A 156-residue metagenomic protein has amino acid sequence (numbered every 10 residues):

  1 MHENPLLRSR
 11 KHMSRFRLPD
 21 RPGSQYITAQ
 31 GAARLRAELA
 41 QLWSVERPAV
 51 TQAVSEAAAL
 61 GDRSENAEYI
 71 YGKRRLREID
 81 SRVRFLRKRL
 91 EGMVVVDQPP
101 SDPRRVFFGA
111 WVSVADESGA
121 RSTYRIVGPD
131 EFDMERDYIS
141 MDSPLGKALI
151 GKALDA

Functional and structural regions predicted by a protein language model:
M1-R84: Helix-rich terminal scaffold detector
P5-L6, D20, T28, L35 (+3 more regions): A short linear-motif detector with a strong N-terminal bias
G23, A59, E91-G92, D102 (+1 more regions): Glycine-rich, flexible loop/turn motifs
L39, W43-E46, L90-V94, A153: Conserved NTP-handling cores and scaffolds of large molecular machines
V54-S55, R87-G92, S143-P144: Juxtamembrane/interface motifs at transmembrane-helix termini
R82-P100: Structured, basic alpha/beta domains of bacterial-type, RNA-associated proteins
V96-A156: Non-DNA-binding regulatory cores of transcription-related proteins, predominantly C-terminal effector-binding
